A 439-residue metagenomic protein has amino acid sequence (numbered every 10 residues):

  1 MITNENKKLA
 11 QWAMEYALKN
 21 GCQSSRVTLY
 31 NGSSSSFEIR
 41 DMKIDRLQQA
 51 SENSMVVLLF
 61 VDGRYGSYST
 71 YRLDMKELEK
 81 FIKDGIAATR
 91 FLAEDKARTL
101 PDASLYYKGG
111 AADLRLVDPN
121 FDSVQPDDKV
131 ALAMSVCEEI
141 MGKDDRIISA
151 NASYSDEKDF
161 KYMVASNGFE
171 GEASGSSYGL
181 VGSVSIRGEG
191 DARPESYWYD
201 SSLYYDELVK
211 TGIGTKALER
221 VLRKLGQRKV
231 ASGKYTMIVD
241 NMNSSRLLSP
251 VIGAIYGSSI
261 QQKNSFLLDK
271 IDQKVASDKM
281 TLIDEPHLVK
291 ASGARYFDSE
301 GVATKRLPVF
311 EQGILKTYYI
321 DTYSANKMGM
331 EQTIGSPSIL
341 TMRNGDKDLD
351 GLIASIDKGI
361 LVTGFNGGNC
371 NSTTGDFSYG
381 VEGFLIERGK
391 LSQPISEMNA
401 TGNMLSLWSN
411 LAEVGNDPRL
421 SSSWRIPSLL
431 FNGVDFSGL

Functional and structural regions predicted by a protein language model:
M1-R295, S299-V302, E311-I314, S338 (+3 more regions): Active-site bordering "gate/hinge" segments that shape substrate access to catalytic or cofactor-binding pockets
K270-L439: Dual-mode signal for accessory low-complexity, basic/Gly-rich regions
